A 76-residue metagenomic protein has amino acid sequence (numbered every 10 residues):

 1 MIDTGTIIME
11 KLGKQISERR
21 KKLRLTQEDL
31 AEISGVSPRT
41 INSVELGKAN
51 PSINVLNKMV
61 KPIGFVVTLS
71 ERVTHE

Functional and structural regions predicted by a protein language model:
M1-K21: A short, Lys/Arg-rich alpha-helix, primarily the initiator
G5, T68-E76: Short, charged recognition helix plus adjacent turn of helix-turn-helix-like nucleic-acid-binding domains
K14-D29, K58: Short basic helix-loop element that most often maps to the first helix and adjoining turn of HTH DNA-binding modules
I16, L30-A31, I41-V44: Conserved hydrophobic/aromatic packing and binding residues within compact polymer-binding modules
R24, G35, G64: Short glycine-rich hinge loops at helix-strand junctions in the catalytic core of two-component histidine kinases
G35-A49: Recognition helix of helix-turn-helix/homeodomain-like DNA-binding domains that insert into the DNA major groove
S52-L69: DNA major-groove recognition helix of helix-turn-helix/homeodomain DNA-binding modules
